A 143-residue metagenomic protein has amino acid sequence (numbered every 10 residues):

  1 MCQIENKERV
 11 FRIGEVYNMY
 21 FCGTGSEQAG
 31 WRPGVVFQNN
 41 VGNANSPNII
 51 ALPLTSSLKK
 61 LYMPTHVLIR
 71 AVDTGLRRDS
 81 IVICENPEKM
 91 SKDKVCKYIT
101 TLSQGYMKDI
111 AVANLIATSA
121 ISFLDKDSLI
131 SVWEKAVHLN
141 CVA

Functional and structural regions predicted by a protein language model:
C2, R9, A71-A143: C-terminal terminal-subdomain/extension
E8-F11, G42: Short, surface-exposed loop and linker segments with low hydrophobicity and enrichment for Pro/Ser/Thr
C22-S26: Short, charged beta-turn/beta-strand-edge "cap" motif at the junction between a beta-strand and an adjacent loop
E27-V72: Compact nucleic-acid interaction/catalytic patches
